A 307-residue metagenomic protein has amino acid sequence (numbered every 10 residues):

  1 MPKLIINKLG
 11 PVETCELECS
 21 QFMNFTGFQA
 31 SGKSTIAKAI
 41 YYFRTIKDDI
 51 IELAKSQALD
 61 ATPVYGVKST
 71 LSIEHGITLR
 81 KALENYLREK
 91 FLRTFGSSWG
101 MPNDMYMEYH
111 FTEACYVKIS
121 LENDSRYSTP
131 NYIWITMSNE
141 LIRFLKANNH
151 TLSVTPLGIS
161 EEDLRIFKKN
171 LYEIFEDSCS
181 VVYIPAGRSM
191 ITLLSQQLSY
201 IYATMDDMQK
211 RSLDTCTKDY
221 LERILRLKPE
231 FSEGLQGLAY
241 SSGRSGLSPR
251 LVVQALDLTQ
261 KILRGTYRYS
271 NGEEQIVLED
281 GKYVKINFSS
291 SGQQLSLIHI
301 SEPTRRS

Functional and structural regions predicted by a protein language model:
M1-T217: P-loop NTPase switch/coupling surface
S178, Y240-T266: Amphipathic alpha-helical domain-onset/packing element
V182-A186, T266-S270, E274-V277: A structural signal for short, well-ordered beta-strand segments and their strand-loop junctions that often border
R211-P229: Aromatic- and Gly/Pro-rich amphipathic surface segment
Y283-N287: Conserved structural locus in ABC ATPase nucleotide-binding domains
S290: ABC transporter NBD signature
I298, E302-S307: Single conserved hydrophobic/aromatic residue that forms the stacking wall/gate of nucleotide- or nucleobase-binding
